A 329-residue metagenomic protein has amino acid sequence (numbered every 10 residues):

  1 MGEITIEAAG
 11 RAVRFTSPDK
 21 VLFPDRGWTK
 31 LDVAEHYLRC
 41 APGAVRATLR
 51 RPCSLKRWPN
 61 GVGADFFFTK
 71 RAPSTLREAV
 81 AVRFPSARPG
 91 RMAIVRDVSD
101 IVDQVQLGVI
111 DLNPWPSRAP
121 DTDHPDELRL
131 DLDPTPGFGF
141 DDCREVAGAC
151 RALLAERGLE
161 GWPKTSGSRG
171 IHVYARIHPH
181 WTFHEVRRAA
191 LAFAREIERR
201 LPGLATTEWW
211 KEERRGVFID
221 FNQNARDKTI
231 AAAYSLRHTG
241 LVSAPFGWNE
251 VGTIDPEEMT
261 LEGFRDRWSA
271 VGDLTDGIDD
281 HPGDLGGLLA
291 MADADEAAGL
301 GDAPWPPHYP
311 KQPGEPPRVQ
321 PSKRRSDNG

Functional and structural regions predicted by a protein language model:
M1-A34, V45, L49, G108-E127 (+3 more regions): C-terminal accessory nucleic-acid interaction domains of nucleic acid-metabolism proteins
G2-A9, L38-P136, F140, R144-G148 (+4 more regions): SsDNA-processing nucleotidyl-transfer enzymes
H36, F140-L159, V186-L201: Long, well-ordered alpha-helical scaffolding segments within enzyme catalytic domains, especially pronounced
L55-W58, G161-G167, T207-K211: Short beta-strand
W115-A119, L159-T165: Catalytic micro-motifs at enzyme active sites that drive phosphoryl/nucleotidyl and oxygen chemistry
D141, K164, I177-P179: Nucleic-acid 5′ end/cap handling module spanning
T165-A175: Short, conserved phosphate-binding/catalytic loop or strand-edge motifs used in phosphoryl-/nucleotidyl-transfer
Y174-R188: Catalytic palm subdomain of template-directed nucleic-acid polymerases, centered on the conserved carboxylate motif
